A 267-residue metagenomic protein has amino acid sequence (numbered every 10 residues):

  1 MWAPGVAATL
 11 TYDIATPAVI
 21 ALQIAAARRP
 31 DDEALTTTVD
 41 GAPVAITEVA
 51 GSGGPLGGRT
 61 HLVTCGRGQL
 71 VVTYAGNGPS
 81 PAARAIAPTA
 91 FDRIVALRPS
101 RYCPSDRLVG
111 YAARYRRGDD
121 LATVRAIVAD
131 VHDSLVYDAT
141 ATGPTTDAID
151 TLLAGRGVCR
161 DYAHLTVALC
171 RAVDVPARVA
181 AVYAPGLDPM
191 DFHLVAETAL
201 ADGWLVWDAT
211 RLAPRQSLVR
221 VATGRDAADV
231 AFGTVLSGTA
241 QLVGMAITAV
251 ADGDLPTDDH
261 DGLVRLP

Functional and structural regions predicted by a protein language model:
M1-P81: Intrinsically disordered, low-complexity N-terminal segments that are enriched in acidic
I14, A82, R93-G157, L165 (+2 more regions): Secondary-structure boundary elements
P17-I20, D31, P81-A85, L205-W207 (+2 more regions): Intrinsically disordered, low-complexity acidic/polar segments
A21-Q23, T198-A213, G238-D259: Short flexible/disordered coil segments
L22, Y137-A139, A154, P185 (+2 more regions): Generic structural "secondary-structure junction" signal
G58, D92, D147, Q216: Residue-level signal for pocket-adjacent positions within structured domains
Y74, G78-A90, V95: Ordered, amphipathic secondary-structure segments that act as subunit-interaction surfaces in large macromolecular
A129, D161-T239: Hydrophobic/aromatic-rich core segments of domains that either
